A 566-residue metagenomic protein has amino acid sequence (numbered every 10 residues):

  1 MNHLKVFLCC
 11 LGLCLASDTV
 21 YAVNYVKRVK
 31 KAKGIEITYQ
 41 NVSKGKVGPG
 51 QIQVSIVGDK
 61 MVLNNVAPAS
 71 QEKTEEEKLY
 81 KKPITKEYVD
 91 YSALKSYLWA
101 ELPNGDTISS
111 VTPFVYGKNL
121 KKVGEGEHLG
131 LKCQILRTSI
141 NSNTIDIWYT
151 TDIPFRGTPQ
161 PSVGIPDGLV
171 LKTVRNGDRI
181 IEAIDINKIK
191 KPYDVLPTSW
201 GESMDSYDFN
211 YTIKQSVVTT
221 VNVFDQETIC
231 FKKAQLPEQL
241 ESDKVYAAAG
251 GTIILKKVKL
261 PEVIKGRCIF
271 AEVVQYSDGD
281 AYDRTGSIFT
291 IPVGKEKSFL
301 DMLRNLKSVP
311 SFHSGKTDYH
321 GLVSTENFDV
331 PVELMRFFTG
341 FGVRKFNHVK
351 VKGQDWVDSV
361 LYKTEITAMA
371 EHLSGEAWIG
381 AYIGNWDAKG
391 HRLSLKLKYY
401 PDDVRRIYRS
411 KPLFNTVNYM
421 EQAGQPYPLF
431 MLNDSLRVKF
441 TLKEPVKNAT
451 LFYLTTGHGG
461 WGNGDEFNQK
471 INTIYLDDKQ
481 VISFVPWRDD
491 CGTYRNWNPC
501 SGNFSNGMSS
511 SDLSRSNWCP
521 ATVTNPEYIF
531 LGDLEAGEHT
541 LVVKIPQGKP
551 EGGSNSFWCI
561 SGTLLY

Functional and structural regions predicted by a protein language model:
M1-V29: Bacterial Sec-dependent N-terminal signal peptides
H3, K132, P445-K447: Short loop/turn motifs at secondary-structure junctions
L13, A67-A69, Q275-S277: Short glycine-rich, polar/acidic loop-and-turn segments at beta strand-coil junctions
T19-V23, K60, T107, S359 (+1 more regions): Coil residues (strongly favoring Ser/Thr
N24-K214: Extended soluble regions of mature proteins
T198-Y566: Extracellular/secretory-pathway and virion-surface proteins
